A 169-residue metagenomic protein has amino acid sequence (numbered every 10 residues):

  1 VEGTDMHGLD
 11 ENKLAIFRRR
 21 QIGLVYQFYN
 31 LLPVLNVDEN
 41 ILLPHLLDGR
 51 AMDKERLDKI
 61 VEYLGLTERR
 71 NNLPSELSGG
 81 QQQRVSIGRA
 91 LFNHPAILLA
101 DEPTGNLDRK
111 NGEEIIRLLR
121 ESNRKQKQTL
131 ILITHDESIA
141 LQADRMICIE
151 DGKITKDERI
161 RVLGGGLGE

Functional and structural regions predicted by a protein language model:
V1-I149: ABC family nucleotide-binding domain
K153-E169: Conserved beta-strand-loop-alpha-helix hinge in the C-terminal portion of ABC ATPase nucleotide-binding domains
